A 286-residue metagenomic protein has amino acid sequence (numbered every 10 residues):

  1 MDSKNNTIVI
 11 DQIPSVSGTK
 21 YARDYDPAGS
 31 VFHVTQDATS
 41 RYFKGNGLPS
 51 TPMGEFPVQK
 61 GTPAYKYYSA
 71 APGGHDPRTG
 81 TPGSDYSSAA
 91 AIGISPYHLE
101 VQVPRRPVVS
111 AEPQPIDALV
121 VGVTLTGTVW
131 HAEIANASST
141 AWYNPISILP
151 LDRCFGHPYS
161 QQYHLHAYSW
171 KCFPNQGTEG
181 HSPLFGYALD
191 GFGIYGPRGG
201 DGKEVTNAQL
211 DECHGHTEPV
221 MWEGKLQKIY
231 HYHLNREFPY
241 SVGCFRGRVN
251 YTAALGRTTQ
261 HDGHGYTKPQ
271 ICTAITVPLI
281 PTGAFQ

Functional and structural regions predicted by a protein language model:
M1-N144: Solvent-exposed N-terminal domain segments of exported/luminal and surface proteins
D2, T7-V9, S15, D26 (+5 more regions): Catalytic cores of secreted/periplasmic or lumenal enzymes
I10, E204, A208-Q286: Long, compositionally biased interface segments
H98-E100, A118-V120, L151, S160-H164 (+4 more regions): Extracellular structured ligand-interaction cores
P107, I134-N136, A167-K171, R198-G200 (+1 more regions): A mature extracytoplasmic/lumenal domain signature
S110-A111, C172-P174, F238-G243: Short, surface-exposed beta-strand/loop "edge" segments at domain boundaries and coil↔beta transitions
T124-V129, Y159-C172, K225-P239: Extracellular/lumenal glycan-associated surfaces
W142-L151, S160-T206: Short helix-loop boundary/capping segments
